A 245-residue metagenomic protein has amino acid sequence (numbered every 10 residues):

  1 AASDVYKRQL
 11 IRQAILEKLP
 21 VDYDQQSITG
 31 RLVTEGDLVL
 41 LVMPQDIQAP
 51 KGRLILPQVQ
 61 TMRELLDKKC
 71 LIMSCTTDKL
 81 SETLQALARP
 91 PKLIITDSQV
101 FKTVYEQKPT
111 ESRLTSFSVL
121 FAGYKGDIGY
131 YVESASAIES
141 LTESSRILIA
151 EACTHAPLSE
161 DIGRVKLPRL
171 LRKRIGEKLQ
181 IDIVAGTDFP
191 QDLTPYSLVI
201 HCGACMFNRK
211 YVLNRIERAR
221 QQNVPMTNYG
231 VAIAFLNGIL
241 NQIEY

Functional and structural regions predicted by a protein language model:
A2-Y6: Short, small-residue-biased leader/transition segments that mark boundaries at the very start of proteins
K7-L66, L71-A88, I147-A150: C-terminal end of P-loop GTPase domains and the immediately downstream helical coupling element
L10-V21, S112-L141, L148, R220-Y245: Ser/Thr/Gly-rich flexible loops in soluble cytosolic domains mediating phosphotransfer, phosphorylation
I55-L66, V104-A122, L167-R169, R209-V231: A short, gly/pro- and small-residue-rich
I94: Flexible loop/N-cap segments at domain edges
S98-K102, G186-D188: Short, polar loop motifs at secondary-structure junctions
G123-G176, I183-D188, L193: Redox- and metal-dependent alpha/beta enzyme cores, enriched for Fe-S-associated oxidoreductases and cofactor-handling
K178, G186, P195-Y196, H201-N237 (+1 more regions): Cofactor-cradling patches in redox/metallo enzymes
